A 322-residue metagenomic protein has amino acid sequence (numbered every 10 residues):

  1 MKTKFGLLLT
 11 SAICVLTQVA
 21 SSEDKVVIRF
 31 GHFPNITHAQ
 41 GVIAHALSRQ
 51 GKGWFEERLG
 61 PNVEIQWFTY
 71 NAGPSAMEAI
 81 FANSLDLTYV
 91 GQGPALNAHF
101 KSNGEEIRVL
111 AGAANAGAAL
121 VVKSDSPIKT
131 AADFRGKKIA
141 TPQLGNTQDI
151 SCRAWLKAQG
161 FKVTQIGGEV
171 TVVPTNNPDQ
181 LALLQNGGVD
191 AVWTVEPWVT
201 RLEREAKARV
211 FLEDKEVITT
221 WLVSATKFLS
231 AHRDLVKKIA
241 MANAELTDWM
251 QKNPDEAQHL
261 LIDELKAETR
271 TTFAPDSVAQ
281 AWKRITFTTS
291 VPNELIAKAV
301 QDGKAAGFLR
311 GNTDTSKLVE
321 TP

Functional and structural regions predicted by a protein language model:
M1-K4: Positively charged n-region of N-terminal signal peptides that target proteins for export
L7-T17: Bacterial N-terminal signal peptides
L16-D24: Bacterial Sec-dependent signal peptides at the C-terminal "C-region" and cleavage site
D24-P174, D190-E196, R209, E213-E216: Short, glycine-/small- and polar/acidic-enriched structural segments that line small-molecule recognition paths
G41-V42, M77, F81, Q92-A95 (+10 more regions): Extracytoplasmic/secreted envelope proteins and their assembly/folding machinery, especially bacterial periplasmic
S102-N103, S126, I166-E169, V173 (+1 more regions): Pocket-lining segment of extracytoplasmic ligand-binding domains
H232-R310: Secondary-structure end/capping motifs
G311-P322: Hinge/cleft segment of the Venus flytrap/periplasmic-binding protein
